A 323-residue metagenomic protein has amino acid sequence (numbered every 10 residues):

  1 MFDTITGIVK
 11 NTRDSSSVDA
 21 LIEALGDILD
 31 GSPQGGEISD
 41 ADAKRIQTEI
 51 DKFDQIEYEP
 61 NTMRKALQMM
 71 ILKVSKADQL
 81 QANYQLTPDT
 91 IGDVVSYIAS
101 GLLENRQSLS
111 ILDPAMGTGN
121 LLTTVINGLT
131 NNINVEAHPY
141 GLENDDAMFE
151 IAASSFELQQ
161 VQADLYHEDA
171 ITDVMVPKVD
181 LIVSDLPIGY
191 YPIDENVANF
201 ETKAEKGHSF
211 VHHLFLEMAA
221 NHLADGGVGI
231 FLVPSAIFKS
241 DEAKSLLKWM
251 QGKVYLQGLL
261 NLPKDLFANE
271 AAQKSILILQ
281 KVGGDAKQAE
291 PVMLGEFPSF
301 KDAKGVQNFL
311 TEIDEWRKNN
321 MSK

Functional and structural regions predicted by a protein language model:
M1-K76: A short N-terminal interaction module
A77-T90: Class I SAM-dependent methyltransferase Rossmann-like catalytic core, especially the SAM/SAH-binding loop
T87-G92, H208-H212: Phosphate/oxyanion-binding active-site loops and adjacent basic polyanion-contact surfaces
P88-S184, G189, S235: Conserved S-adenosyl-L-methionine
D185-F215, A236: Mobile active-site "lid"/loop adjacent to the S-adenosyl-L-methionine
H208-D265: Conserved Class I SAM-dependent methyltransferase catalytic core
F238-K239, F267-E270, A286: Short glycine/serine/proline-enriched coil/turn segments at secondary-structure junctions
A272-K323: Flexible, glycine-/basic-rich loop-and-beta segments that form/coincide with the SAM-dependent methyltransferase
